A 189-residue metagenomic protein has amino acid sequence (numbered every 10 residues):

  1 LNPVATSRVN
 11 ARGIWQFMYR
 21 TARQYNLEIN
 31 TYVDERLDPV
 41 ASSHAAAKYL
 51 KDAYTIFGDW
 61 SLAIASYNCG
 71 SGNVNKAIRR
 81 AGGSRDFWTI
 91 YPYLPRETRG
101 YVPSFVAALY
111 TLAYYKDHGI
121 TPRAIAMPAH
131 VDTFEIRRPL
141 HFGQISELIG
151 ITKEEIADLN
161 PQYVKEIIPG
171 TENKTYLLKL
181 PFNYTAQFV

Functional and structural regions predicted by a protein language model:
A5-N26: Short, surface-exposed glycine/acidic/tryptophan-bearing loops
Q24, I29-Y32, R36-I56, S61-V189: Extracytoplasmic and endomembrane cell-envelope/extracellular-matrix remodeling and assembly machinery
